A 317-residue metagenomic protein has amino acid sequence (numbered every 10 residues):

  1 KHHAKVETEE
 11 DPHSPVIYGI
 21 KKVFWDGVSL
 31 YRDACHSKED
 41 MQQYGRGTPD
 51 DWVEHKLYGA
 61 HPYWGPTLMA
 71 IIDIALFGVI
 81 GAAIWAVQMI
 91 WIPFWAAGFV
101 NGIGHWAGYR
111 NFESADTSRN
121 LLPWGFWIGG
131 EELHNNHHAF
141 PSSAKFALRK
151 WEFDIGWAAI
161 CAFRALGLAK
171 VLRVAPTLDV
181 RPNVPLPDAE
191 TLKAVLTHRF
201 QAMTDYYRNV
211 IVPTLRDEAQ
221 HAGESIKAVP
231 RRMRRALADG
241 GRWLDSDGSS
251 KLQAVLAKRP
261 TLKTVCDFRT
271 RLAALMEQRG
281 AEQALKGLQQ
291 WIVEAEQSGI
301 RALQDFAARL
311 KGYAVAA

Functional and structural regions predicted by a protein language model:
K1-G98, K145-A317: Non-catalytic, topology-defining segments of multipass membrane proteins
A4-E7, G104, F112, A139 (+1 more regions): Active-site-flanking alpha-helical
R32-D33, A86-R110, G129-N136: Transmembrane alpha-helical segments that form the membrane-embedded catalytic/substrate-channel core of multi-pass
R46-W52, G108-L133, A139-F140: Active-site-proximal inter-transmembrane loops
V79, G102-A115, L148: Membrane-interface elements of multi-pass transporters and channels
N101, N111, N120, N135-N136 (+2 more regions): Detector for Asparagine
